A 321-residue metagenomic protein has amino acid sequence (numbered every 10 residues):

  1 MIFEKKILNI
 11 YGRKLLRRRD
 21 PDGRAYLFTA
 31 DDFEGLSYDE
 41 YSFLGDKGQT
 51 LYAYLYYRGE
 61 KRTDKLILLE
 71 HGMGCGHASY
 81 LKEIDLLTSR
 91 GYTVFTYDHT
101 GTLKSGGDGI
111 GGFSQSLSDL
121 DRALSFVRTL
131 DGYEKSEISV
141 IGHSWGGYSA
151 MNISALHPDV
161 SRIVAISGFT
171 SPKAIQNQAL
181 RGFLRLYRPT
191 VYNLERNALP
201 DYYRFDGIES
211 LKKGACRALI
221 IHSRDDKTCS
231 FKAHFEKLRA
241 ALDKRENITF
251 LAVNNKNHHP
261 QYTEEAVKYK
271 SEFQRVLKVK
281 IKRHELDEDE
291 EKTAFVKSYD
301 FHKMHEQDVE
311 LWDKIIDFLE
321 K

Functional and structural regions predicted by a protein language model:
M1-L44, Q49-Y56, V276-F295: An N-terminal hydrophobic leader/cap segment in hydrolases
M73-L86, H99, K232: The serine-hydrolase catalytic nucleophile loop
I84-G106: Conserved alpha/beta-hydrolase
I110-D131: Alpha/beta-hydrolase active-site loop
N152-D201: Hydrolase active-site cap/lid region
G214, I220-H222, D226: Short beta-strand/loop motif that positions the catalytic acidic residue of the alpha/beta-hydrolase fold
S230-A241, E265-A266: Short alpha-helix in the alpha/beta-hydrolase fold that links the catalytic acid
E246-K321: C-terminal catalytic histidine-bearing segment of alpha/beta-hydrolase fold enzymes
